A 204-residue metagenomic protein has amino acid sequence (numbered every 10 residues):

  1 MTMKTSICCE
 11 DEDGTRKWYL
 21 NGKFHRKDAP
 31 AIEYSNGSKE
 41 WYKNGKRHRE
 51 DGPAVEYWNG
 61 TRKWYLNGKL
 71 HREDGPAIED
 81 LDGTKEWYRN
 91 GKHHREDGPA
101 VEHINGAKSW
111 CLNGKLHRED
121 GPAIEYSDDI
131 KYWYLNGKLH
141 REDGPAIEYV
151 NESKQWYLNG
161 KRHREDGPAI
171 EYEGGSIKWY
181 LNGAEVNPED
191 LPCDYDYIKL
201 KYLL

Functional and structural regions predicted by a protein language model:
M1-L204: Glycine/tyrosine- and acidic-biased, solvent-exposed loop/turn segments at the edges of beta-strands
